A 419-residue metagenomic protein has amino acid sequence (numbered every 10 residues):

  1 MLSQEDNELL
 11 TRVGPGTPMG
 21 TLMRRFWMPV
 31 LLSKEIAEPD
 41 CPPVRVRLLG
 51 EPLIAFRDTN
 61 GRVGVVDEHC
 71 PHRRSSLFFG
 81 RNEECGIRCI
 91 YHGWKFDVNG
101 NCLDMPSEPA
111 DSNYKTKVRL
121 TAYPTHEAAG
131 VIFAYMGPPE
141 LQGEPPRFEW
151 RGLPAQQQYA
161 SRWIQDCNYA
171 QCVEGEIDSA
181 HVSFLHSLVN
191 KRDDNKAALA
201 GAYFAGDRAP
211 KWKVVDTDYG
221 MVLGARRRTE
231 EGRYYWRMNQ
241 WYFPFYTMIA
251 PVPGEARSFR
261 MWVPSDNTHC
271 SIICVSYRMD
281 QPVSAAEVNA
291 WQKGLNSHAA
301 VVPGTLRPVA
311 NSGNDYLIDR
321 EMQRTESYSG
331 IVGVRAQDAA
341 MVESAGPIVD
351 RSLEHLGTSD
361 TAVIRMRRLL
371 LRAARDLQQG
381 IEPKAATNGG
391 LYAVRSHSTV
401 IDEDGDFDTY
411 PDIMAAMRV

Functional and structural regions predicted by a protein language model:
M1, L31-Y159, K211, V222 (+3 more regions): Rieske [2Fe-2S] iron-sulfur-binding domain
M1-R24, L31: A boundary/linker detector
Q4, P18-L22, C102-Y114, G294-V309: Short, charge-rich amphipathic segments
G14-P15, L22, H69, R74 (+2 more regions): Short, functionally important structural connectors and interaction interfaces within domains
P15, A37-E38, R62, F133 (+1 more regions): C-terminal catalytic domain of Rieske-type non-heme iron oxygenases
G16-T17, R81, G86, L306: Alpha-helical interaction segments
R24, R119, H126-A128, A256 (+1 more regions): A short, structural micro-pattern
